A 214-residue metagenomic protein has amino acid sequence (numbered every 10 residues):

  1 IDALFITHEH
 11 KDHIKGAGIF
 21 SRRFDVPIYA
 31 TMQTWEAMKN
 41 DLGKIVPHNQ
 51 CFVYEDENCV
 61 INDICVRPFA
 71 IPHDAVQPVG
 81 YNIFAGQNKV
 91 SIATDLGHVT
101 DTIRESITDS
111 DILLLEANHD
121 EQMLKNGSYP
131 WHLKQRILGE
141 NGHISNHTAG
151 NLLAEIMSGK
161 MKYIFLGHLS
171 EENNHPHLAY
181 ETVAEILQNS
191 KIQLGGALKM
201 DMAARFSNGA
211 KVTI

Functional and structural regions predicted by a protein language model:
I1-T31: Active-site metal-binding motif and surrounding structural segment of the metallo-beta-lactamase
D2-A3, N88-V90, I112, Y163: Structural motif
H8, I28, V66, H73 (+4 more regions): Divalent metal-coordination and catalytic microenvironments
H10-I14, W35-M38, A75-V76, H98-D101 (+2 more regions): Active-site environment of divalent metal-dependent phosphoester hydrolases
K15-F24, K39-L42, N174-E181: Metal-dependent catalytic neighborhoods of phosphoester/phosphodiester hydrolases
M32-Q87: Metallo-beta-lactamase
D101-D201: Cap/insert and terminal regions of metallo-dependent hydrolase folds
L198-I214: Short, basic/aromatic-enriched C-terminal tail that caps enzymatic domains
